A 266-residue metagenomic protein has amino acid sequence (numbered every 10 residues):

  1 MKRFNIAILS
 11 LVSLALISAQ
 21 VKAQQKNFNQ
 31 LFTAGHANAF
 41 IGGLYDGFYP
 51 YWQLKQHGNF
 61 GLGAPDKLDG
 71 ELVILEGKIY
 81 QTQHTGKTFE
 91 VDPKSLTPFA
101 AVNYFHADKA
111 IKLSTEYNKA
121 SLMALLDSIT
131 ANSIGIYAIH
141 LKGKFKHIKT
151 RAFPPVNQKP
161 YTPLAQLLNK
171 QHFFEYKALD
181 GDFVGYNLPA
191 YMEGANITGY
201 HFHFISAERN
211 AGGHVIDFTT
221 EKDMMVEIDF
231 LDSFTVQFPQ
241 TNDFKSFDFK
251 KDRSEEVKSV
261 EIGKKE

Functional and structural regions predicted by a protein language model:
M1-Q24: Bacterial Sec-dependent N-terminal signal peptides
H36-A100: N-terminal low-complexity or amphipathic/hydrophobic leaders
T82-I129: A glycine-rich, hydrophobic loop/mini-helix early in the fold
M123-Y186, Y191-A195: Long, positively charged binding patches that form subdomain-scale interaction surfaces for polyanionic ligands
I197-I205: Histidine-centered divalent-metal-coordination microenvironment in nucleic-acid enzymes
S206-K250: A hydrophobic, small-residue-rich beta->alpha segment in the mid-to-C-terminal subdomain of diverse proteins
F247-E266: Conserved catalytic alpha/beta cores of large enzymes that bind or transform nucleotide phosphates and polynucleotides
